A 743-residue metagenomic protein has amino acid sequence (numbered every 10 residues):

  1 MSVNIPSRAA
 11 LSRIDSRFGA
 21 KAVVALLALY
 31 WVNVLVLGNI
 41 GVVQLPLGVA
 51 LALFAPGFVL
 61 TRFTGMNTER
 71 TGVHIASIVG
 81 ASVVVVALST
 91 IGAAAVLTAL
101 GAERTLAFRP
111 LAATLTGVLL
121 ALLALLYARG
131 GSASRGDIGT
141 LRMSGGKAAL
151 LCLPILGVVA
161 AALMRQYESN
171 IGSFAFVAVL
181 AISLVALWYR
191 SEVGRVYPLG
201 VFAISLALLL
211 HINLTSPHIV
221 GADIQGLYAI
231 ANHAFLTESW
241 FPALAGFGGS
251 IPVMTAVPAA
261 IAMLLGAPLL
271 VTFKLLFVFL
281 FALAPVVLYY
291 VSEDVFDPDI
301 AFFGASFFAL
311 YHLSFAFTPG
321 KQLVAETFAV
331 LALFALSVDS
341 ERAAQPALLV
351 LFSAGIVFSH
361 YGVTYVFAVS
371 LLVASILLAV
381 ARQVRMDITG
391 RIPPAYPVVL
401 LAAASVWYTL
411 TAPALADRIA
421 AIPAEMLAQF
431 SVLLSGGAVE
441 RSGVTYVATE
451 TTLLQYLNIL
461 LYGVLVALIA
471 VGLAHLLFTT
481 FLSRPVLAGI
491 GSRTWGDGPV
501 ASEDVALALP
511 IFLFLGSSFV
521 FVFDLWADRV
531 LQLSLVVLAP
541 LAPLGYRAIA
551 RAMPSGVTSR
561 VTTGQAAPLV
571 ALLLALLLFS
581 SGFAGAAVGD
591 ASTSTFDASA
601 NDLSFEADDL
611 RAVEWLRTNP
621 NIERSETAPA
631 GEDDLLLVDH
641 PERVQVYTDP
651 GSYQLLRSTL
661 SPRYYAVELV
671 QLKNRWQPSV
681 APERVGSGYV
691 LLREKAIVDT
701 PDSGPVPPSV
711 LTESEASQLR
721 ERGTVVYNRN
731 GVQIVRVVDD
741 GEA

Functional and structural regions predicted by a protein language model:
M1-G194: Membrane-embedded, hydrophobic transmembrane alpha-helices
V3, L544, R551-A743: Extracytoplasmic
G38-I40, G221-I224, A316-A325, A344-A347 (+1 more regions): Transmembrane catalytic cores of multi-pass membrane glycosyltransferases and polysaccharide-assembly enzymes
G48, S173, V185-F328, D528 (+3 more regions): Active-site lumenal/periplasmic loops and adjacent helix-entry segments of GT-C-fold, multi-pass membrane
V49, P56, G172-A178, Y365-V366 (+1 more regions): Hydrophobic/aromatic-rich transmembrane helices and adjacent perimembrane loops
T105-A112, R342-Q345, Q383-L400, G556-L572: Membrane-interfacial entry segments at the cytosolic side of transmembrane helices
L141, S340-A343, V384-P394, L468-P510: Membrane-interface helix-loop-helix junctions at transmembrane boundaries of multi-pass membrane enzymes, predominantly
A329-P346: Membrane-interface transmembrane helices that cradle and orient dolichyl/undecaprenyl
